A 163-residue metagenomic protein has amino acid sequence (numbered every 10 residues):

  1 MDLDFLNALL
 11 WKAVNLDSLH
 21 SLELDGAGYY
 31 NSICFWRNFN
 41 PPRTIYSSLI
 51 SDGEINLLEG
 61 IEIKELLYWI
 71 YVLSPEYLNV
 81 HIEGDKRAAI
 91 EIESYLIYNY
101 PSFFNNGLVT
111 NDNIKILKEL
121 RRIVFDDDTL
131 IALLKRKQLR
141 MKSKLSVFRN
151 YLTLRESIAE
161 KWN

Functional and structural regions predicted by a protein language model:
M1-N163: Long, hydrophobic alpha-helical segments that serve as membrane-spanning/inserting helices
